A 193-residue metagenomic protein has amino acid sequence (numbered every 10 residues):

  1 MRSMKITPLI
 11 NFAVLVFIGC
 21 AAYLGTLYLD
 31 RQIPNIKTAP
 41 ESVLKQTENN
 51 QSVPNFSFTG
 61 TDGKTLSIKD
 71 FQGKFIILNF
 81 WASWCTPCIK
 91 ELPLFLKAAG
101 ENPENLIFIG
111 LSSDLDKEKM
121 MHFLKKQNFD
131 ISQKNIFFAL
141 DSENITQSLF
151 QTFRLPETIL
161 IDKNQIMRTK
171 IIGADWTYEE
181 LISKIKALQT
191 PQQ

Functional and structural regions predicted by a protein language model:
M1-V53, Q193: N-terminal targeting signals for export/organelle localization
N55-I76, G100: A short beta-strand-turn-helix
K74, L92-S113: Conserved helix-turn-beta segment immediately C-terminal to the redox Cys motif in thioredoxin-like folds
K74-I76, W81-W84, R154: Short pre-active-site segment immediately N-terminal to redox-active cysteine/selenocysteine motifs in thiol-based
F80-K97: Conserved redox-active cysteine motifs that mediate thiol-disulfide chemistry, especially di-cysteine Cys-X(1-2)-Cys
K90, K97-P103, K125-F129, K186 (+1 more regions): Sec-exported extracytoplasmic/periplasmic mature domains
I109, M121-K163: Short, internal strand/loop/helix patches that form the active-site neighborhood or redox-interaction surface
L160-Q193: Thiol-/selenol-based redox modules, centered on thioredoxin-like and closely related oxidoreductase domains
